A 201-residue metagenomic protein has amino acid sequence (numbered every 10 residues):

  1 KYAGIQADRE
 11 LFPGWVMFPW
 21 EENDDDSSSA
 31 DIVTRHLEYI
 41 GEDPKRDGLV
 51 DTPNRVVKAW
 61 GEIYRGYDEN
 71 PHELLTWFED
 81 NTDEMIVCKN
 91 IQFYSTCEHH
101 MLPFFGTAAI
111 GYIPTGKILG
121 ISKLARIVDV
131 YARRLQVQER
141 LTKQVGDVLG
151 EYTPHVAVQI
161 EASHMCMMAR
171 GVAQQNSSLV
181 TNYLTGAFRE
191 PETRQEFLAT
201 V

Functional and structural regions predicted by a protein language model:
K1-D31: PRPP-dependent phosphoribosyltransferase catalytic core
N23-V201: A domain-level signal for the structural core that forms small-molecule/cofactor-binding pockets and catalytic centers
